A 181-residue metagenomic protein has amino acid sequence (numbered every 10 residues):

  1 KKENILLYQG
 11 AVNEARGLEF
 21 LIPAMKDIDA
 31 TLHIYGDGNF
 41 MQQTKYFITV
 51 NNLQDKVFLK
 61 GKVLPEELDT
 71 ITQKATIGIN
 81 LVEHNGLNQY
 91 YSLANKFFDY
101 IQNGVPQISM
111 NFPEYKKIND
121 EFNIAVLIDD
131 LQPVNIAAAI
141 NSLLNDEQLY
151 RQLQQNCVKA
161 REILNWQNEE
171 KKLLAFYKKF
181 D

Functional and structural regions predicted by a protein language model:
K1-M25, L32-H33, Q154: Conserved donor-binding/catalytic core segment of Leloir-type glycosyltransferases
E3, H33-Y35, Q42-I77: Nucleotide-activated donor-binding/catalytic signature segment of Leloir-type glycosyltransferases, i.e., the conserved
L6, T72-Y90, V105: Acidic donor-binding loop of glycosyltransferase active sites
Y8-G10, Y35, K60, N88: Short hydrophobic "strand-cap" motifs at the C-terminus of beta-strands
E66-D69, Y90-N103, P113-K117: Short alpha-helical segment that forms part of, or immediately flanks, the ligand-binding pocket in carbohydrate-active
Q73-T76, K96-P106, M110, F122 (+1 more regions): Conserved donor-binding/catalytic loop of nucleotide-activated donor transferases
E121-P133, S142-E147: Conserved acidic donor-binding segment of nucleotide-sugar-dependent glycosyltransferases
Q148-K178: A charged, aromatic-enriched C-terminal amphipathic alpha-helix characteristic of glycosyltransferases across folds
